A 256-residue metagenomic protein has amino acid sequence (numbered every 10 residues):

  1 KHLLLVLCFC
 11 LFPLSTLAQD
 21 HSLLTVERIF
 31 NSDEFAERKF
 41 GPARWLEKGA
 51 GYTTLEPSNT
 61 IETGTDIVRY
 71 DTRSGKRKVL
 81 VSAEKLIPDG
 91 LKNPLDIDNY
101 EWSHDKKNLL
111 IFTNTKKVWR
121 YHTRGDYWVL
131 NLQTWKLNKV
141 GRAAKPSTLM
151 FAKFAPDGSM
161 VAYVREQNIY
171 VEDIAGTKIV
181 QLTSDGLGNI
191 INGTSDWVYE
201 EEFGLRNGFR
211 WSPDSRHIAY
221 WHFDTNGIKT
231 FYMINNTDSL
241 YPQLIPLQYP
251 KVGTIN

Functional and structural regions predicted by a protein language model:
H2-F12: Sec-dependent N-terminal signal peptides
A18-N256: Beta-propeller folds
